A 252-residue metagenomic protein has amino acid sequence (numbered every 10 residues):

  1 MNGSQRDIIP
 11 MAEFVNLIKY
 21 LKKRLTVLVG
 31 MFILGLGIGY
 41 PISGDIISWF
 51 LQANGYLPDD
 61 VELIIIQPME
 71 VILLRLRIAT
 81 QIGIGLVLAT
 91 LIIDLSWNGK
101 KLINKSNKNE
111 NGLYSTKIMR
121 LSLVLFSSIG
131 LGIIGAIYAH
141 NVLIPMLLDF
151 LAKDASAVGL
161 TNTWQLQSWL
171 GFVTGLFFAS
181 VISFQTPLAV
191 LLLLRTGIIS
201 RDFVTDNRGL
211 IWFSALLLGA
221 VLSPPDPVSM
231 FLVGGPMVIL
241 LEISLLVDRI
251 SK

Functional and structural regions predicted by a protein language model:
M1-K252: Membrane topogenic/interface segments and analogous intrinsically disordered interaction regions
